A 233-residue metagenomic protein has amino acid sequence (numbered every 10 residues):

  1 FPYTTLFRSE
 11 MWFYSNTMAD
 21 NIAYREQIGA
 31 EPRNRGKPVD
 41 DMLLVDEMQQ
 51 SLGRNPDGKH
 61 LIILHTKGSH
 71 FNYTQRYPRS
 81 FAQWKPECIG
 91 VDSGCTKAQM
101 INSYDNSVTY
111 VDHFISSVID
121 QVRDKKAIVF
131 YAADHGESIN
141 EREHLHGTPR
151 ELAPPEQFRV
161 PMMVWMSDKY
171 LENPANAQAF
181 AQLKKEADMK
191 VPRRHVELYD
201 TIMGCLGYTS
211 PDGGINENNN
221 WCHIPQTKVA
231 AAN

Functional and structural regions predicted by a protein language model:
F1-I89, R159, R194-H195, D200-K228: Active-site-proximal alpha/beta segments of enzymes that process anionic O-linked groups
P2-E10, P38, M42, T109 (+4 more regions): Soluble catalytic regions of membrane-associated enzymes that act on cell-envelope and secretory-pathway components
T4, L61-G68, D105, I128-A133 (+1 more regions): Short beta-strand segments
E10-T17, Y73-R79, N140-L145, R150-E151 (+1 more regions): Short aromatic-enriched loop/helix-cap "lid" or pocket-rim segments at secondary-structure transitions that line
P32-R35, K97-V108, D112, S116-I119 (+3 more regions): Active-site rim elements
D46-Q50, E87-Y131, E156-F158, M163-W165 (+1 more regions): A long, amphipathic alpha-helix that forms part of the scaffold/cap immediately adjacent to metal-dependent active
P78-Q99, K169-A181: Flexible internal linker/loop segments at domain or repeat junctions
A127, A132-A175, I215: Histidine-centered active-site microenvironments of extracellular/periplasmic hydrolases and transferases
